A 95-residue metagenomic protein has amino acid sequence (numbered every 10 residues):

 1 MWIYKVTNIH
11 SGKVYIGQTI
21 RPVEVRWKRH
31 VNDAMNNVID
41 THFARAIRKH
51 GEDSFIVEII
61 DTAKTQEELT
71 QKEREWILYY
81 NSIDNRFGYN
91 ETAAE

Functional and structural regions predicted by a protein language model:
M1-E95: Structure-specific nucleic-acid interaction/processing domains
